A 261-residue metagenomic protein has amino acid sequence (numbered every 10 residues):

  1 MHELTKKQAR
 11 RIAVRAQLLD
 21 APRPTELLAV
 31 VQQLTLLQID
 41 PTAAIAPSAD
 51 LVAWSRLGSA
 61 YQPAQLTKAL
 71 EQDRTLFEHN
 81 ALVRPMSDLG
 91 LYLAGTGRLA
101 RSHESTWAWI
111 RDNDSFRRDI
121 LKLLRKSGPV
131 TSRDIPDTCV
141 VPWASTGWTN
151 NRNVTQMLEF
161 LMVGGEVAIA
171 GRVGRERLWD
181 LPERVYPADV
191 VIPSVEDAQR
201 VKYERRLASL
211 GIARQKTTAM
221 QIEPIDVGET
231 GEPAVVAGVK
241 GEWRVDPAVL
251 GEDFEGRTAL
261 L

Functional and structural regions predicted by a protein language model:
M1-L261: Long, low-complexity intrinsically disordered regions
